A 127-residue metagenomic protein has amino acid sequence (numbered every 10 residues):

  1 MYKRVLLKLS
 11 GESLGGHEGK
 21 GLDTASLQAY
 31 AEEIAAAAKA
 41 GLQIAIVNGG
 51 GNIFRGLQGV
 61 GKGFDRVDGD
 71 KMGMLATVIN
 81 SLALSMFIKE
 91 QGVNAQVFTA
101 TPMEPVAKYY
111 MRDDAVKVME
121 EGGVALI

Functional and structural regions predicted by a protein language model:
M1-A45: N-terminal glycine-/serine-/threonine-rich phosphate-binding loop
R4-L6, R55-L57, F87: Short hydrophobic/aromatic-rich motifs at helix boundaries and adjacent loops
L6-S10, N48-G49, F98, I127: Short beta-strand segments
S13-G15, G51-G56, E104-P105: Short, active-site-adjacent cap segments at secondary-structure transitions
D23, I46-V47, T77, S81: Generic structural signal for well-ordered secondary structure
D23, L27, I53-G59: Extended, folded domain segments that form the structural surfaces/walls around functional sites
A36-A37, I44, G50-L57, M72-L75: N-terminal active-site beta-alpha-beta segment that forms phosphate/nucleotide-binding and substrate-recognition loops
G59-A125: Ligand-binding beta-strand-loop-alpha-helix segment within the catalytic cores of soluble metabolic enzymes
